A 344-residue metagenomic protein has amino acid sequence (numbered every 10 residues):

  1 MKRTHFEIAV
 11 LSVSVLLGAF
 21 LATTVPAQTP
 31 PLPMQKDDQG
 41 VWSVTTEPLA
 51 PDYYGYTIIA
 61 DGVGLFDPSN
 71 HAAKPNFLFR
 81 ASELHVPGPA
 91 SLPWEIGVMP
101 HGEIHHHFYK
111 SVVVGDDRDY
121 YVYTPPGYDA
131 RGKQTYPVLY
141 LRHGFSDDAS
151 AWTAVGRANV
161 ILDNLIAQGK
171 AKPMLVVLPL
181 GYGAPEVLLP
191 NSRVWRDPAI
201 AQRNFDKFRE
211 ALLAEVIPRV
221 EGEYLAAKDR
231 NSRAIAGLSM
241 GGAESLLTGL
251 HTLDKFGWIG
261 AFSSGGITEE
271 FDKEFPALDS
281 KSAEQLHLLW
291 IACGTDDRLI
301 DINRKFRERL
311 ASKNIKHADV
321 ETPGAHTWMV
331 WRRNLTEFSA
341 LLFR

Functional and structural regions predicted by a protein language model:
M1-H5: Positively charged n-region of N-terminal signal peptides that target proteins for export
F6-I8, S12, A27: Intrinsically disordered and other compositionally biased segments
V10-A22: Bacterial N-terminal signal peptides
T23-P31, Q35-R344: Non-catalytic cap/lid and distal C-terminal segments of serine-dependent acyl enzymes
